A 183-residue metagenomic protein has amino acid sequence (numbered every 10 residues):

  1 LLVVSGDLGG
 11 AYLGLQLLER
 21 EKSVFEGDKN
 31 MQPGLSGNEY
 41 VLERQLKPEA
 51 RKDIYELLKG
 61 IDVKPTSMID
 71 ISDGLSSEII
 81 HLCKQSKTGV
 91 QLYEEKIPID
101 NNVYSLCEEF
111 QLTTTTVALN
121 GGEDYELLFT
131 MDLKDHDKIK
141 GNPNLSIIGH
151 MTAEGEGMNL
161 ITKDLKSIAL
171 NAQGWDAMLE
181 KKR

Functional and structural regions predicted by a protein language model:
L1-E56: Short, acidic (Asp/Glu-rich) active-site segment that either coordinates a divalent metal cofactor
G60, K64-R183: Glycine-/charge-enriched secondary-structure boundary and capping motifs
